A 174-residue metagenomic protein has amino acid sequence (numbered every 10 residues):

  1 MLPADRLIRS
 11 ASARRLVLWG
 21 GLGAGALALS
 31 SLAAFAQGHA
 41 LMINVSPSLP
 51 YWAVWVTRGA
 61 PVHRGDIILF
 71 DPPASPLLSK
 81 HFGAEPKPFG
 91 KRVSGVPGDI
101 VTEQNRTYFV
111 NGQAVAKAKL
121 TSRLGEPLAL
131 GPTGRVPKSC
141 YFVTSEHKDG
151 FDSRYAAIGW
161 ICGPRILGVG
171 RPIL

Functional and structural regions predicted by a protein language model:
M1-P88, R135, S153-L174: Protein maturation boundaries and topogenic segments
A40, V96-V101, L130-G131: Short small/polar-residue motifs
A60, P73-A74, D99, T107 (+2 more regions): Short, flexible active-site-adjacent loop segments at beta-strand->alpha-helix junctions, enriched in small/polar
D66-I68, D99, C140: Structural motif
A84-K117: Mid-length scaffold segments of soluble, non-membrane domains
S94, F109-L174: Beta-strand-rich cores of mature extracytoplasmic or soluble domains
